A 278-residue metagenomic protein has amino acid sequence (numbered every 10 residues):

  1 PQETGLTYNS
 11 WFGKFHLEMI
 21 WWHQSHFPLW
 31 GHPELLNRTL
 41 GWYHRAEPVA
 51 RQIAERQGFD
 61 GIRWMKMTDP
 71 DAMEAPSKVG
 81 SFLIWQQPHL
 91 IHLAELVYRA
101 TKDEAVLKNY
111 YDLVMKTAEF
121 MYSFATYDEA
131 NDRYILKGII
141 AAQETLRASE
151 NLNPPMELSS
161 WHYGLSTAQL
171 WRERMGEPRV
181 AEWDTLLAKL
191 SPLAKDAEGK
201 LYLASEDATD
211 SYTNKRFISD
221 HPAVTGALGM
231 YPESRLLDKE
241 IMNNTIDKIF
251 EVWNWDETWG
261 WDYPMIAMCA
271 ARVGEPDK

Functional and structural regions predicted by a protein language model:
P1-N9, R51-K66, S123-I140, A197-D207 (+1 more regions): Glycine- and aromatic-rich loop/turn segments at beta-sheet edges
G5, A46-P88: Active-site-adjacent "gating/activation" loops or surface patches in catalytic cores
G5-F15, M19-I20: Segments forming glycine/polar-rich beta-alpha architectures that bind adenosine-containing cofactors
L6-N9, A100, A142-L146, E275-P276: Flexible loop/turn segments at secondary-structure boundaries
H16-Q52, L83-A100, E104, K108 (+1 more regions): Active-site core of glycosidic bond-cleaving carbohydrate-active enzymes
R38-W42, E55, L107-M115, R133-I139: Beta-strand segments within the central parallel beta-sheet cores of soluble alpha/beta enzyme folds
L90, Y111-M115, E119-F120: Extracytoplasmic, non-cytosolic globular domains
K116, F120-R174: Acidic/histidine-rich catalytic neighborhood
